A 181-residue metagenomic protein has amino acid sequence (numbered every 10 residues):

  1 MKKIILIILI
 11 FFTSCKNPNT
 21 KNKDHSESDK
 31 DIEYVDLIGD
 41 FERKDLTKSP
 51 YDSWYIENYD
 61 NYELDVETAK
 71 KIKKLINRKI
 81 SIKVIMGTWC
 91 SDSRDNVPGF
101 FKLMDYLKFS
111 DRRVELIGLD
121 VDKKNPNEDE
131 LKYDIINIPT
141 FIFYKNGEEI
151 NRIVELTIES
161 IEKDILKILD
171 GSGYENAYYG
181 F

Functional and structural regions predicted by a protein language model:
K2-I7: Sec-dependent signal peptide recognition, specifically the positively charged N-region followed immediately by
T13-S14: C-terminal motif of bacterial Sec signal peptides marking the signal peptidase cleavage site
K21-N77: N-terminal leader/targeting and pre-domain segments
L75-Y106: Local sequence-structure signature of Cys/Sec-based thiol-disulfide redox active-site neighborhoods
K83-T88, D111-N125: Thiol-based oxidoreductase modules, predominantly thioredoxin-like and allied folds used for disulfide exchange
I117-N137, I168-L169: Thioredoxin-like thiol-disulfide oxidoreductase module
F143-Y179: Non-catalytic, surface beta->alpha helical segment in thiol-disulfide oxidoreductase systems
